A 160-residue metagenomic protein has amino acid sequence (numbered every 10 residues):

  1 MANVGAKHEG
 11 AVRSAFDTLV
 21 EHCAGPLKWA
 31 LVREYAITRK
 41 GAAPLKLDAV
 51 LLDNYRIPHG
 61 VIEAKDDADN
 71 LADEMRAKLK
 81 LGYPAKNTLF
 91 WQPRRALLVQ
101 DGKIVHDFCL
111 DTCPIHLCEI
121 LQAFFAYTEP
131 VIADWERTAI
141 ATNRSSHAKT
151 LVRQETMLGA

Functional and structural regions predicted by a protein language model:
V4-D17: Nuclease catalytic cores
E9, E34, E63: Acidic-residue sensor for enzyme active/binding pockets
F16, A49-L51, P58-A68: Conserved catalytic cores of phosphodiester-cleaving nucleases, focusing on short active-site segments
L19-L27: Short helix-loop-beta junction
L27-Y55: Active-site metal-binding core of divalent-cation-utilizing nuclease and nuclease-like domains
A30, H59, T88: Hydrophobic "anchor" residues on beta-strands that sit immediately upstream of conserved functional sites
N54-Y55, K65-L79, Y83-A160: Short, basic/polar, glycine-containing "phosphate-handling" surface segments that engage DNA
